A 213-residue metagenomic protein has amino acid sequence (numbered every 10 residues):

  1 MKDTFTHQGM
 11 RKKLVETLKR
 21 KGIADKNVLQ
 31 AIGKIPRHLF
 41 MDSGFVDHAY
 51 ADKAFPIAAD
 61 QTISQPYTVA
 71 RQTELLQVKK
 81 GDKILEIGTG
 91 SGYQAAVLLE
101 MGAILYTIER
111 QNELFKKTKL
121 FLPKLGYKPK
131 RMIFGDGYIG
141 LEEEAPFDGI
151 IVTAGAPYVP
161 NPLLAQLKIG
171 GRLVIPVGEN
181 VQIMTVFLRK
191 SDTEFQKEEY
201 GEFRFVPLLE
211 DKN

Functional and structural regions predicted by a protein language model:
M1-L85, Y93-V97, M101, L114-K117 (+2 more regions): Class I SAM-dependent transferase core
Q77-Q196: Conserved nucleotide-cofactor-binding alpha/beta core module
